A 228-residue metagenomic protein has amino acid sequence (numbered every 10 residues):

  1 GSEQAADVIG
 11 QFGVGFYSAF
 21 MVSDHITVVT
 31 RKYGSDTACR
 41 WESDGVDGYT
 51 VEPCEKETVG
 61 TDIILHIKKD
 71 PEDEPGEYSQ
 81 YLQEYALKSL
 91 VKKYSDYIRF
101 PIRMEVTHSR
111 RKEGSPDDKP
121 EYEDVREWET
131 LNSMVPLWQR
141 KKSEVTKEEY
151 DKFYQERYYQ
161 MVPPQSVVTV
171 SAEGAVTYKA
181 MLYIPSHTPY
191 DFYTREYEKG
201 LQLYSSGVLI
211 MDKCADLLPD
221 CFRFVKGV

Functional and structural regions predicted by a protein language model:
G1-E77, Y81, S89, K112: GHKL (Bergerat-fold) ATPase N-terminal catalytic module, capturing the glycine-rich phosphate-binding loop and acidic
S2-V8, H108-K112, W138-Q139, V168-S171: Conserved short loop/turn motifs at secondary-structure junctions
M21, G34, D44, K56-T58 (+4 more regions): A generic structural signal for short, non-catalytic loop/turn and secondary-structure boundary residues
V22-K32, H66, Y94-P101, Q160 (+1 more regions): Conserved, well-folded catalytic cores of nucleic-acid-processing and energy-transducing macromolecular machines
Y49, Y85, F100, S115-G227: GHKL/Histidine-kinase-like ATPase module
S79-R99, G207-V208: Short, cationic low-complexity segments
I98-R110: A short amphipathic beta-strand at an alpha->beta junction
